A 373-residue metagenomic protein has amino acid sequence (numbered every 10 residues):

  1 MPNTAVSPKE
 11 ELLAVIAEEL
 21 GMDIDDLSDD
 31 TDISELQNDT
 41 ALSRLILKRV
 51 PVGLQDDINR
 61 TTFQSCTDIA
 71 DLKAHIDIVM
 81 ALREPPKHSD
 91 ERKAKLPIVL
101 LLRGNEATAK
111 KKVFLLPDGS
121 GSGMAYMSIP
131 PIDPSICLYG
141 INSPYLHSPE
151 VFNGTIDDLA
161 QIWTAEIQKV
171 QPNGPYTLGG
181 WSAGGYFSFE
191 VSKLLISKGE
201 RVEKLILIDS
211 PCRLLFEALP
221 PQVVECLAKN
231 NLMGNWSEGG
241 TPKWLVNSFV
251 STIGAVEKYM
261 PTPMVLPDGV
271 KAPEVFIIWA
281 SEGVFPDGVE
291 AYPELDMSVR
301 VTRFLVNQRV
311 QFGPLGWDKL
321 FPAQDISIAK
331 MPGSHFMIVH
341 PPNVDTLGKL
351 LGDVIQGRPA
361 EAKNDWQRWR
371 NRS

Functional and structural regions predicted by a protein language model:
M1-S28: Acidic/polar alpha-helix N-cap and adjacent early helical turns within long charge-rich amphipathic helices/linkers
N3, Q37, F63, L116-P117 (+1 more regions): Generic amphipathic alpha-helical segments used as scaffolds and interaction surfaces in large, multi-domain proteins
T4-P8, S28, D39, N59 (+3 more regions): A diffuse structural propensity rather than consistent per-protein peaks
E10, A14-V15, A41-L45, R49 (+2 more regions): A hydrolase-biased, glycine/serine/histidine/acidic-enriched motif that marks catalytic-domain neighborhoods in diverse
E19, G53, V354: Short alpha-helical functional segments enriched in proximate histidine and acidic residues
D23-L27, S34, D39-T67: Phosphopantetheinylated carrier protein domains
D29-D32, V275: Short secondary-structure junction/hinge motifs that connect adjacent elements
